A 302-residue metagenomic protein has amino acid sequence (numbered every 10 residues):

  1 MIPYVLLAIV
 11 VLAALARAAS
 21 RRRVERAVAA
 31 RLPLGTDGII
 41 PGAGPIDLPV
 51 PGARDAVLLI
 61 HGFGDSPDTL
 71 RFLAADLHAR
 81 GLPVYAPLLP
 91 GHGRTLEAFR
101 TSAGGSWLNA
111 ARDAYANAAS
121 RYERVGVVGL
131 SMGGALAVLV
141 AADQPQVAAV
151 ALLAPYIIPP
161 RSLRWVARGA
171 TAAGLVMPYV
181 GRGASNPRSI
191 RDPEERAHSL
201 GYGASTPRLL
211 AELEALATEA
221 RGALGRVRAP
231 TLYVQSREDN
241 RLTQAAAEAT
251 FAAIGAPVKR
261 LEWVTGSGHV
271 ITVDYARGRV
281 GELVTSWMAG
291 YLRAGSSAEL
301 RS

Functional and structural regions predicted by a protein language model:
I39-G93: Short, surface-exposed "cap/lid" segments of acyl-processing enzymes
R94-G126: Catalytic nucleophile-loop/oxyanion-hole region of alpha/beta-hydrolase and closely related hydrolase-like folds
G129-G133, A137: Gly/Ala-rich beta-loop-alpha elbow adjacent to hydrolase catalytic centers
A151-S162: Active-site nucleophile loop of the alpha/beta-hydrolase fold
V227, Y233-Q235, D239: Short beta-strand/loop motif that positions the catalytic acidic residue of the alpha/beta-hydrolase fold
N240-A246: Conserved alpha/beta-hydrolase "acid-adjacent" motif
E248, A252-V270: Catalytic histidine neighborhood in serine/cysteine hydrolases with alpha/beta-hydrolase-type architecture
T265-S302: Catalytic active-site module of serine/aspartate enzymes centered on a nucleophile-bearing elbow/loop
